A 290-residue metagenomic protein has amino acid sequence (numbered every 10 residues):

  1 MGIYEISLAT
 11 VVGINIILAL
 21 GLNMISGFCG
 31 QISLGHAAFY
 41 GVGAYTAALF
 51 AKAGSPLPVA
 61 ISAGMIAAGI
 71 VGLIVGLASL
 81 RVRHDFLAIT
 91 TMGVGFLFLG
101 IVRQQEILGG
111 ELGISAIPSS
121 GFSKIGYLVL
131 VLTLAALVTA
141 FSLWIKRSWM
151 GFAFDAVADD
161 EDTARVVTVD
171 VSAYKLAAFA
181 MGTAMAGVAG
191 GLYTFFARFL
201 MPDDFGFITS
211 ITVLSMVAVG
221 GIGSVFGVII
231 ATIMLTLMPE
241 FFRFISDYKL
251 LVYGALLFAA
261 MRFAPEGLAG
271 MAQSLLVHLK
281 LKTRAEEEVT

Functional and structural regions predicted by a protein language model:
M1-T290: Transmembrane alpha-helices and adjacent helix-loop boundaries
